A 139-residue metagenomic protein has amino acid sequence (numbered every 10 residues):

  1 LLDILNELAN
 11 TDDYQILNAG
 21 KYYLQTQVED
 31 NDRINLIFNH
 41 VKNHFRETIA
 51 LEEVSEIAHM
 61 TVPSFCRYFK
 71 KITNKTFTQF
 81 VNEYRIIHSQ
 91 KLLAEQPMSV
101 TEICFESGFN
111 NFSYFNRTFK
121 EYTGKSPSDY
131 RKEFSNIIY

Functional and structural regions predicted by a protein language model:
L1-E29: An amphipathic alpha-helical interaction segment
E7-D12, H44, Y84, H88 (+1 more regions): Amphipathic alpha-helical segments in well-ordered regions
L24-D32, K75-V81: Short, Lys/Arg-enriched anionic-surface-contact patches
N31-I34, L51: Short, structured helix-loop boundary elements
N39, N43, T48-M60, K71-S113 (+1 more regions): Terminal helix-turn-helix DNA-binding modules in bacterial transcription factors
F65, F69, Y114-F115, F119: Short hydrophobic/aromatic patch on the recognition helix
R117-Y139: …primarily DNA-binding HTH/wHTH and HhH modules…
